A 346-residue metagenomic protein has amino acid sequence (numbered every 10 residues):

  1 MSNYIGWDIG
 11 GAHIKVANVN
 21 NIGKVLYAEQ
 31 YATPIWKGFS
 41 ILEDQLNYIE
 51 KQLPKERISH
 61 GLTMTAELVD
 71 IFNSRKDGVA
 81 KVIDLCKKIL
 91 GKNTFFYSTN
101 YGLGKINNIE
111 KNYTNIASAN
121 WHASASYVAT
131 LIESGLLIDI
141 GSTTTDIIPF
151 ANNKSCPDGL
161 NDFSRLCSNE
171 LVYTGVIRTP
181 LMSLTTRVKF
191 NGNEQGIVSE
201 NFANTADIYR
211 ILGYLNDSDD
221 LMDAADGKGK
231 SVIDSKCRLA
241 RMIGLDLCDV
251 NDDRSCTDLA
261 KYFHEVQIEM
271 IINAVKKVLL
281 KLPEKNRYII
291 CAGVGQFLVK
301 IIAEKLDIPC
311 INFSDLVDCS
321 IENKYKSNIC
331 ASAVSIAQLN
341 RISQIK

Functional and structural regions predicted by a protein language model:
M1-G11, A17-I138, I148-K346: Nucleotide/phosphate-binding catalytic cleft detector across ATP-hydrolyzing and phosphate-transferring enzymes
A12, T143: Conserved Rossmann-like nucleotide-cofactor binding loop
